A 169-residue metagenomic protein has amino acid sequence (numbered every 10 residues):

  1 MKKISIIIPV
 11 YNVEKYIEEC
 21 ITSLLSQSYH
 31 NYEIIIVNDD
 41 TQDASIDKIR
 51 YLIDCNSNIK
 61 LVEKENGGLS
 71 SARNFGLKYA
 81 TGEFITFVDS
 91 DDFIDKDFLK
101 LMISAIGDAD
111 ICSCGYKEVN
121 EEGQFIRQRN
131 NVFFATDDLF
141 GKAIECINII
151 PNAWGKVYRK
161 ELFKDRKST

Functional and structural regions predicted by a protein language model:
M1-S168: Nucleotide-sugar donor-binding/catalytic module of glycosyltransferases that assemble extracellular/cell-envelope
